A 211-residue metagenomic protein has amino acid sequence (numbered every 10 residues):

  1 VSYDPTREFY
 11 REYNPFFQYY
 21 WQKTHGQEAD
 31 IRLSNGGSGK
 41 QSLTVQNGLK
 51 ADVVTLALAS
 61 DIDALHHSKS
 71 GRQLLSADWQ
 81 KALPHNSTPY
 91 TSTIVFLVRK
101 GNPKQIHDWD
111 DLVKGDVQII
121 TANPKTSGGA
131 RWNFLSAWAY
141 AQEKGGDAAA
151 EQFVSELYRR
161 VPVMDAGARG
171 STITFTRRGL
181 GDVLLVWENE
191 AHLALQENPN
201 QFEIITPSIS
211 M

Functional and structural regions predicted by a protein language model:
V1-T126: N-terminal segment of the mature folded domain
V1-Y3, L83, V98-K100, V117-K144 (+2 more regions): Short beta-strand->loop
V45, L49, A141, F175-T176: Hydrophobic residues in alpha-helical segments
S92, Q105-D108, G129-A137, F153 (+1 more regions): Internal, well-ordered alpha-helical segments in soluble enzyme and binding-protein domains
K144-S208: Ligand-binding pocket segment of bilobal, Venus flytrap-like solute-binding proteins
